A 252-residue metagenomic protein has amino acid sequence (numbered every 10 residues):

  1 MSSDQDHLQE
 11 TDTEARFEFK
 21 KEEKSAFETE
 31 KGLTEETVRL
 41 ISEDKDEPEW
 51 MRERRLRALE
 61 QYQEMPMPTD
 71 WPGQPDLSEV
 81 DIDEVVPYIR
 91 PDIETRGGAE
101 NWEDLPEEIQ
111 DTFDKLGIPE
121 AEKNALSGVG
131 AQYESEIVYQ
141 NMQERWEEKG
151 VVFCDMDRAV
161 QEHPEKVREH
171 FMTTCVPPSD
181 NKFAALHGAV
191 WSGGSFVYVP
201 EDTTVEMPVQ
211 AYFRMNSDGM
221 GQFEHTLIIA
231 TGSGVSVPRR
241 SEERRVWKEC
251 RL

Functional and structural regions predicted by a protein language model:
S2-R245, R251: Glycine-rich and polybasic anion-binding loops at the starts of cofactor/ligand-binding domains
